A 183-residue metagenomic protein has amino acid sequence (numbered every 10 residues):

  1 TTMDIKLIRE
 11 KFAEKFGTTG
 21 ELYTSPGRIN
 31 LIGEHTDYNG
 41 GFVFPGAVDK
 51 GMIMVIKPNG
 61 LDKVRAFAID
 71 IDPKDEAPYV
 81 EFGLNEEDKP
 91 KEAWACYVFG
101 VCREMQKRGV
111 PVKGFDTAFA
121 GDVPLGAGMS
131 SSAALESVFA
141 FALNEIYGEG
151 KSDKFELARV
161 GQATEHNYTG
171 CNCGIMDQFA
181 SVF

Functional and structural regions predicted by a protein language model:
T2-A133, S137-K154, R159-T169, C173-I175 (+1 more regions): ATP-binding N-lobe of GHMP and related small-molecule kinases
